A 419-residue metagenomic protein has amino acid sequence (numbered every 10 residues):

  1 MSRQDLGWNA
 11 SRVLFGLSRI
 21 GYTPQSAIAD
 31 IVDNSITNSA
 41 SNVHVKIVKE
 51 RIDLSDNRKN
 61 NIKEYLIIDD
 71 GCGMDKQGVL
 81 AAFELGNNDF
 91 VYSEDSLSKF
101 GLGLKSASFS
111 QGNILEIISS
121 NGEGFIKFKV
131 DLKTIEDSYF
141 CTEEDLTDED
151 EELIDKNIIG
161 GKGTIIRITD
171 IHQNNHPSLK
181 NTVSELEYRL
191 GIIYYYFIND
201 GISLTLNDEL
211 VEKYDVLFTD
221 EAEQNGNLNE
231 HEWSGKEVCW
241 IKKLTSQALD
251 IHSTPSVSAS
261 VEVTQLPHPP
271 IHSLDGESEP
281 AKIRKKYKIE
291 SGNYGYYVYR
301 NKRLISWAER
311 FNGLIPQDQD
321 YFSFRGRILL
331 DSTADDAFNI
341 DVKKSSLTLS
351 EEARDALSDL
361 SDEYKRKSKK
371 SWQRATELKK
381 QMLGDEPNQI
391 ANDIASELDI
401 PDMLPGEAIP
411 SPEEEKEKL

Functional and structural regions predicted by a protein language model:
M1, H231-L419: Charged regulatory segments coupled to nucleotide-binding catalytic modules in large multidomain enzymes
M1-R58, Q77-L80, Q373-T376, K418: Bergerat-fold GHKL ATPase/HATPase_c domain
N9-I20, S96, K162-S178, I283-R284 (+1 more regions): Short hinge/gating elements
N61-Y65, T164: Short beta-strand element(s) in the Bergerat
D69: Acidic ATP/Mg2+-coordinating residue in the GHKL
M74-N87: Short conserved segment of the HATPase_c
S93-E212: GHKL-type ATPase core
N157-Y287: Glycine/threonine-rich ATP-lid/beta-loop region of ATP-binding domains
